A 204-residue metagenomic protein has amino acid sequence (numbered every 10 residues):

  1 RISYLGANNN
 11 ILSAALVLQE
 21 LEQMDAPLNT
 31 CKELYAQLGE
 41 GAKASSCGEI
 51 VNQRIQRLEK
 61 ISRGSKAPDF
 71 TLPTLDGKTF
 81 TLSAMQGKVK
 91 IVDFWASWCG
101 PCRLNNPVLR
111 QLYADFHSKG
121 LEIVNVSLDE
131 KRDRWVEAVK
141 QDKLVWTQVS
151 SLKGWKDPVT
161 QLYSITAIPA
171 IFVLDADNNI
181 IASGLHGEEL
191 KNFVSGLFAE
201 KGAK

Functional and structural regions predicted by a protein language model:
R1-F80: Oxidative protein folding and maturation machinery
N10, Q86-K88, S118, I165: Active-site acidic short loop of glycosyltransferases
T71, V136-D177: Short, internal strand/loop/helix patches that form the active-site neighborhood or redox-interaction surface
Q86-G87, F94-Q111: Conserved redox-active cysteine motifs that mediate thiol-disulfide chemistry, especially di-cysteine Cys-X(1-2)-Cys
V89-K90, P169: Alpha/beta-hydrolase fold active-site loops
D93, V124-S127, V149: Short beta-strand segments
L104-D142, G154-Q161: Structural microenvironment flanking redox-active thiols in thiol-disulfide oxidoreductases
A176-K204: Thiol-/selenol-based redox modules, centered on thioredoxin-like and closely related oxidoreductase domains
